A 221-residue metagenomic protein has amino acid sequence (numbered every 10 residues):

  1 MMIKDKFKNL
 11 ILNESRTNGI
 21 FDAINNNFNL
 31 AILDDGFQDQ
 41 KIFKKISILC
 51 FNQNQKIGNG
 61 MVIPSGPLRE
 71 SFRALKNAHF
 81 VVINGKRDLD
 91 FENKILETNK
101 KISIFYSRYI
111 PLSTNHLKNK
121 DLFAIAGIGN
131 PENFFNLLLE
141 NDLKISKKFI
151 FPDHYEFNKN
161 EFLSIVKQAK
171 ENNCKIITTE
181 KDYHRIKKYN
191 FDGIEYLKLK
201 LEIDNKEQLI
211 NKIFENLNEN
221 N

Functional and structural regions predicted by a protein language model:
M1-N99: Phosphate/Mg2+-binding loops and adjacent switch elements in nucleotide/diphosphate-handling enzyme cores
F28-N29, N119, E171-C174: Short, high-confidence coil segments that cap the C-terminus of an alpha-helix and link into the following beta-strand
I42, I57-P67, T114-L117, E156-N160 (+1 more regions): Short, charged, surface-exposed secondary-structure boundary motifs
S47-F51, L75-G85, L96-F123, I145-I150 (+1 more regions): Conserved beta-strand/loop subsegment of P-loop NTPase cores
H79-L89, S107-L112, I125-N130, P152-F157 (+2 more regions): G-domain G4 guanine-recognition motif of GTPases
H116-K159: Redox- and metal-dependent alpha/beta enzyme cores, enriched for Fe-S-associated oxidoreductases and cofactor-handling
P152-Y155, D192-N220: Short, flexible loop segments at boundaries between secondary-structure elements
E156-C174, K181-Y183: A short, acidic, amphipathic alpha-helical segment used as a generic capping/interface helix at domain edges
